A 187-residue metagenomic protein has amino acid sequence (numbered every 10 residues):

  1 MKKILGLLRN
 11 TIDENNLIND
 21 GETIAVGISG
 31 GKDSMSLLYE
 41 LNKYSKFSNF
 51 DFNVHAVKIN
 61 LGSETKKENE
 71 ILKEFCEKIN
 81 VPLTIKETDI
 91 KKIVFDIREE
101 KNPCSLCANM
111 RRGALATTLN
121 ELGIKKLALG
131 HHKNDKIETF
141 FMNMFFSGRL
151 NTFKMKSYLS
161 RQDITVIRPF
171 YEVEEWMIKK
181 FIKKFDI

Functional and structural regions predicted by a protein language model:
M1-E138, F146, W176-K184: ATP-dependent adenylation/nucleotidyltransferase module used to activate substrates
N134-I187: Catalytic subdomain that performs nucleotidyl-dependent activation
